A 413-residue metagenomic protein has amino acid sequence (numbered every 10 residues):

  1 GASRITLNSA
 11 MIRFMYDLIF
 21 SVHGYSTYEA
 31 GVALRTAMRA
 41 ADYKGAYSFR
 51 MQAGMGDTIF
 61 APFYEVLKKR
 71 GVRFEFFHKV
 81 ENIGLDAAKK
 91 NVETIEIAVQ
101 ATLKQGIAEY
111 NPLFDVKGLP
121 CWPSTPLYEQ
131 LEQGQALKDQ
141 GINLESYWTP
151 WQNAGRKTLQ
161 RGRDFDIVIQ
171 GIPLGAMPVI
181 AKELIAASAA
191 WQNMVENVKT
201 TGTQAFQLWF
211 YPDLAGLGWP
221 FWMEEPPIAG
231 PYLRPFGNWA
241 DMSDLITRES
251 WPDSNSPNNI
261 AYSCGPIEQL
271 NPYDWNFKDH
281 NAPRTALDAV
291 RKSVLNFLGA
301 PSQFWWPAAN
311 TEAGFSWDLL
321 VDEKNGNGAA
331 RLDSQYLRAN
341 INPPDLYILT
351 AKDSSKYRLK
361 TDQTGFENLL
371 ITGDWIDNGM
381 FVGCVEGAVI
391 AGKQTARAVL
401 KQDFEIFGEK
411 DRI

Functional and structural regions predicted by a protein language model:
G1-A33, S48-F49, G56, P62: Rossmann-like flavin
A2-I5, V389, K393: C-terminal helical cap and adjacent loop that interface with cofactors, partners, or active-site loops
S3-H23, F76, E81-N82, L298-N310 (+2 more regions): Patatin-like phospholipase A catalytic core
R35-E65, A101-K104, A108, E132-Q140 (+4 more regions): C-terminal segments that line or cap access tunnels to active or ligand-binding sites in enzymes and enzyme-associated
V72-R73, L369: Short, conserved active-site loop motifs that form the nucleotide-linked donor/cofactor pocket
F76-F77, F404-I413: Short, glycine/acidic-rich hinge or "gate" loops at secondary-structure transitions that mediate conformational
F76-L103, Q135, D139-N143: A conserved short coil-to-beta-strand element within the FAD-binding core of flavoproteins
T102-Q133: A recognition module on extended beta-rich or small alphabeta surfaces enriched in W/G with H and D/E
